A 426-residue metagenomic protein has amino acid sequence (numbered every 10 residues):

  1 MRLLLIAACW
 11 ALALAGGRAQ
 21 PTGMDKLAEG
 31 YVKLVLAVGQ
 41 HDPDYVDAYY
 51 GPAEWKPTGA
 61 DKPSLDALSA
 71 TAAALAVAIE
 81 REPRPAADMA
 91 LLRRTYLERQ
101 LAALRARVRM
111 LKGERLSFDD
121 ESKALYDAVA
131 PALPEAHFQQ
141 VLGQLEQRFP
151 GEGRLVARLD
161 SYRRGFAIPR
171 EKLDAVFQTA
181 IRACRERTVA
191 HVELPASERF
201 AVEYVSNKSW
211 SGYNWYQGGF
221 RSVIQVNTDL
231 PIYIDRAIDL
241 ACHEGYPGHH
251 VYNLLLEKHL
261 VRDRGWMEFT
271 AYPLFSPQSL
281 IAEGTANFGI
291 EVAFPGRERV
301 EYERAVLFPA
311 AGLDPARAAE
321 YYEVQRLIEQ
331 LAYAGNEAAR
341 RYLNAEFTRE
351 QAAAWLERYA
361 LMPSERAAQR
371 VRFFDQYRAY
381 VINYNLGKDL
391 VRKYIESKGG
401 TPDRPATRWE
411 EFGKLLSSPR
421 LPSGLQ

Functional and structural regions predicted by a protein language model:
M1-A7: Sec-dependent signal peptide recognition, specifically the positively charged N-region followed immediately by
A7-G17: Hydrophobic h-region of N-terminal signal peptides that target proteins for export in Gram-negative bacteria
Q20-Q426: N-terminal maturation segment of proteins
